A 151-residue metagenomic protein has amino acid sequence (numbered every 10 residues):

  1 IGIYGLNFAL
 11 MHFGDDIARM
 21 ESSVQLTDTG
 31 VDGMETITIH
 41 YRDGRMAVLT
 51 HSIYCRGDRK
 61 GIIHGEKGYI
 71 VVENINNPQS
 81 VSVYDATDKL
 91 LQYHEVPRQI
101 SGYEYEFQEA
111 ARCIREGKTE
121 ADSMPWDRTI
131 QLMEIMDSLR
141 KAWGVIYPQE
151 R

Functional and structural regions predicted by a protein language model:
I1-Y4, Y105, R128: A generic structural signal for residues located within well-ordered alpha-helices of large catalytic or ligand-binding
I3-P78, P97, Q108-E116, E150: Contiguous beta-strand/loop segments that form the cofactor/metal-binding neighborhood of enzyme cores
R42, E109-R151: C-terminal helix-rich "cap/oligomerization" subdomain common to oxidoreductases
H64, Y84-D85: Short beta-strand-to-turn element immediately C-terminal to the catalytic PLP-Schiff-base lysine in fold type I
V96-Q108, M124: Active-site loop of classical SDR/Rossmann-like NAD(P)-dependent oxidoreductases, centered on the catalytic Tyr-X3-Lys
